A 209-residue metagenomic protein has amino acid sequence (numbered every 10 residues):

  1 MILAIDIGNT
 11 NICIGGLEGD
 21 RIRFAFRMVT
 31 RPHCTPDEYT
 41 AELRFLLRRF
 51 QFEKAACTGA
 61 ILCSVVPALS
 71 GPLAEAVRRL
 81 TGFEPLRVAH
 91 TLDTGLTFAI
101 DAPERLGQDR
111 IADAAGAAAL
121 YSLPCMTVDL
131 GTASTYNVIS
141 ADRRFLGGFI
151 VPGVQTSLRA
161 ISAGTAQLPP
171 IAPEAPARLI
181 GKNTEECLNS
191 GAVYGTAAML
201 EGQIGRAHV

Functional and structural regions predicted by a protein language model:
I2-D6, I61, C125-D129: Short glycine-aspartate micro-motif
I2-F45, R144-T165, P169: Short glycine-rich, Thr/Ser-proximal phosphate-binding strand/loop in the N-terminal lobe of ATP-dependent enzymes
K54-V65, E84-L86: Short glycine-rich phosphate-binding loop at a beta-alpha junction
C63-S70, S190: Glycine-rich phosphate-binding loops at beta-strand->alpha-helix junctions
P67-R79: N-terminal/domain-start alpha-helical segments
E75, F83-R87, L92, L96-G164 (+1 more regions): Phosphate-binding/catalytic loop of phosphoryl-transfer enzymes
S162-T196: A mobile "lid/hinge" subdomain adjacent to the ATP/sugar-phosphate binding pocket shared across diverse ATP-dependent
A207-V209: Conserved small/polar residues in nucleotide/adenosyl-binding loops
